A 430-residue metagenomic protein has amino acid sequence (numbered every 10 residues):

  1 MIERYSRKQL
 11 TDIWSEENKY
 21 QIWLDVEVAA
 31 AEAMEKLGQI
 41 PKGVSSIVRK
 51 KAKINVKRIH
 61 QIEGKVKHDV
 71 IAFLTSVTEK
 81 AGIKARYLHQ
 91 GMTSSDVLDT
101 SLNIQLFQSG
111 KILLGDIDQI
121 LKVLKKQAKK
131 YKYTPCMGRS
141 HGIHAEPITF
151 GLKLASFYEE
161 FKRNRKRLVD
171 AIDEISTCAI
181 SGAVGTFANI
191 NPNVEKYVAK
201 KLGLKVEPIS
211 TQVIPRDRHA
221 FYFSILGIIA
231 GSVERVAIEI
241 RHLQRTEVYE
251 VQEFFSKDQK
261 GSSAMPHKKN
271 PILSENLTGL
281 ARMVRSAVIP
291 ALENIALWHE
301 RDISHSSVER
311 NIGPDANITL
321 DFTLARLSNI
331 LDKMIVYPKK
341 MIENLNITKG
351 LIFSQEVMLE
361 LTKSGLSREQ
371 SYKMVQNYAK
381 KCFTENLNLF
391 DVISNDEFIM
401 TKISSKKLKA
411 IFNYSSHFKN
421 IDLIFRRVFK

Functional and structural regions predicted by a protein language model:
M1-F187, P192-Y197, V206, Q259-S262 (+3 more regions): A helix-coil-helix interface module used to build multimeric assemblies and to scaffold catalytic/cofactor sites
M1-I22, I62-V66, I83-K84, M265-K430: Glycine-rich cofactor/substrate-binding loops
A30-A33, L113, I117-I120, L124-Q127 (+13 more regions): Amphipathic alpha-helices that form helix-helix packing interfaces
E32, Q105-I117, L226-R235, I240 (+1 more regions): Alpha-helical support elements that line or immediately flank enzyme active sites and cofactor-binding pockets
I40, V248-Y249, S367: Conserved hydrophobic residue
L152, A220-I228, E356-S364: Short, well-ordered beta-strand elements within core beta-sheets of diverse protein domains
T186, K201, V206-V213, I342 (+3 more regions): A structural signal for small-residue-enriched, beta-sheet-centric alpha/beta enzyme cores and oligomeric scaffold folds
E195, A199-V288: Acidic, glycine-rich loop-and-beta core segments that form the ion-binding/anion-interacting portion of active sites
